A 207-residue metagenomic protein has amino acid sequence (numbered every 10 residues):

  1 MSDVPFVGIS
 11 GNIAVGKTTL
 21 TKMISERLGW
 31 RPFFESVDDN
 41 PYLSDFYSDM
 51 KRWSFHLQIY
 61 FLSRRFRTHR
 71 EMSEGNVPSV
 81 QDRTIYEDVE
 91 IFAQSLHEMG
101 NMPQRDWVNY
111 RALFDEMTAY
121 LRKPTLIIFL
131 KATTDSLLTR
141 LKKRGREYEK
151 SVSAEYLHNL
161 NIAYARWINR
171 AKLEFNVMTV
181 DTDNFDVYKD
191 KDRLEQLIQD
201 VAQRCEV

Functional and structural regions predicted by a protein language model:
I9: Hydrophobic anchor at the beta1->P-loop junction of P-loop NTPases
N12: P-loop (Walker A) phosphate-binding loop of NTP-binding proteins
K17: Conserved lysine of the Walker
L20-T21, S25: Post-Walker A alpha-helix
E26-R65, I91: Conserved substrate/cofactor phosphate-moiety recognition/catalytic segment in nucleotide-dependent phosphotransferases
R65-P103: A basic- and aromatic-enriched beta-loop-alpha substructure that forms the phosphate/nucleotide- and DNA/RNA-contacting
E90-A163: A glycine- and Lys/Arg-enriched "phosphate-lid" helix/loop adjacent to the NTP-binding pocket of small-molecule kinases
L138-V207: NTP-dependent small-molecule kinase module
